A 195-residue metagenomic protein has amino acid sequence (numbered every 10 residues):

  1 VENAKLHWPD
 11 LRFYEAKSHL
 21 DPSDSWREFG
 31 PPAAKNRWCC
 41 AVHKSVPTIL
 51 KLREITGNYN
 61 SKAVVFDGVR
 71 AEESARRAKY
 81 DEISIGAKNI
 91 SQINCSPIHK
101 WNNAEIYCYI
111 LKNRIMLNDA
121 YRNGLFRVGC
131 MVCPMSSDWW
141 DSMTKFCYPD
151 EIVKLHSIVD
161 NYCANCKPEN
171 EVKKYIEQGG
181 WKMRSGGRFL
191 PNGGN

Functional and structural regions predicted by a protein language model:
V1-N113: ATP-dependent adenylation/nucleotidyltransferase module used to activate substrates
M116-N195: ATP/NTP-dependent adenylation/nucleotidyl-transfer catalytic domains that generate, transfer, or process NMP-activated
